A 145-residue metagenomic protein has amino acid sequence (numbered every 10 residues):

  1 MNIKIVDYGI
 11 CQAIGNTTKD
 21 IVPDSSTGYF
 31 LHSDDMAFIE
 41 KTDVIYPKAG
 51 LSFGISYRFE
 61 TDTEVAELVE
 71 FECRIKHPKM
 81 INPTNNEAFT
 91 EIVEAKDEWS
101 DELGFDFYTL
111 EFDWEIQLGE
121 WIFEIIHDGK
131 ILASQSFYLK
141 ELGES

Functional and structural regions predicted by a protein language model:
M1-L118, E124-H127, I131-S145: Contiguous segments within soluble domain cores/interaction surfaces
